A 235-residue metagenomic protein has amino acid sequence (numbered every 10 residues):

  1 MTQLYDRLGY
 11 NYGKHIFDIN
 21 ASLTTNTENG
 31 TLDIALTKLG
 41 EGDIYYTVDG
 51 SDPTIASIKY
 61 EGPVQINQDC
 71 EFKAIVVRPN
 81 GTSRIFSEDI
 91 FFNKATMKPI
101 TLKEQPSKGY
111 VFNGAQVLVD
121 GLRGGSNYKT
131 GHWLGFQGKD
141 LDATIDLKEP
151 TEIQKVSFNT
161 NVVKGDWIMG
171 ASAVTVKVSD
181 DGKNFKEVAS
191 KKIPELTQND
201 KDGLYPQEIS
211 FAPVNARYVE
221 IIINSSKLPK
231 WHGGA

Functional and structural regions predicted by a protein language model:
T2-L141, N161: Short, compositionally stereotyped local motifs that mark structural "simplifiers"
S22, A95, G121, I168 (+2 more regions): Short, surface-exposed, charged/polar-biased interaction segments
E28, E41, E61, E71 (+9 more regions): Glutamate identity and glutamate-enriched acidic tracts
A56-I58, D202-Y205: Aromatic sugar-binding surface patches on proteins that engage polysaccharides or sugar-phosphate polymers
C70-F72, I90-F91, K98-T101, A171 (+3 more regions): Glycine-rich loops and low-complexity Gly/Arg-rich segments that provide flexible linkers or classic glycine-based
G125-A189, G203-A235: Aromatic, loop-rich ligand-recognition surfaces of beta-strand-rich domains
I193-N199: Surface-exposed loop and turn segments in beta-propeller and other repeat-based domains that flank or scaffold
